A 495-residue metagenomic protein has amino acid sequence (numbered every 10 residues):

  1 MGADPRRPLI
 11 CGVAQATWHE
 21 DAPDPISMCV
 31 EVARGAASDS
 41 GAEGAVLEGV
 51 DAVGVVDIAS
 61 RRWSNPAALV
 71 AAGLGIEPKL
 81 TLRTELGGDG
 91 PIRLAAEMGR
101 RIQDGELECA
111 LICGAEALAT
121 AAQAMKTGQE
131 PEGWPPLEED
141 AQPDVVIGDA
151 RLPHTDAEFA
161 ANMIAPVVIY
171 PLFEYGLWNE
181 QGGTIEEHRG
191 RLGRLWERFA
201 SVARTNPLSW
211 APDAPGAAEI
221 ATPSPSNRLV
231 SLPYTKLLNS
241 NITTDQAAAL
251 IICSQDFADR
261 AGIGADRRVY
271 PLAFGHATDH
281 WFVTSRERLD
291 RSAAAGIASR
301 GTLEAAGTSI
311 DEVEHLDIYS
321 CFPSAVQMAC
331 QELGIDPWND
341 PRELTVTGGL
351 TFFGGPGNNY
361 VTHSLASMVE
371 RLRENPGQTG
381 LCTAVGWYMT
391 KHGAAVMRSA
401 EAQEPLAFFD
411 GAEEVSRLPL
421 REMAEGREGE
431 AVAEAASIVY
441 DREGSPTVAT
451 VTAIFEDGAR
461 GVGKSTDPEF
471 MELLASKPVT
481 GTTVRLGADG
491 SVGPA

Functional and structural regions predicted by a protein language model:
M1-T84, R100-L107, G114-T244, A248-L250 (+5 more regions): Conserved "HGTGT" condensation-loop signature of ketosynthase/thiolase-family condensing enzymes that catalyze
G87: A basic- and aromatic-enriched beta-loop-alpha substructure that forms the phosphate/nucleotide- and DNA/RNA-contacting
P91-R100: Conserved phosphate-binding catalytic cores of ATP/NTP-utilizing and phosphoryl-transfer enzymes
E108, Q378: Short coil/turn segments at beta-strand junctions that form active-site/ligand-binding loops
F353-V361, L372, G377: A conserved active-site cap/scaffold subdomain adjacent to cofactor or substrate pockets
G380-C382: Active-site capping/gating regions of soluble enzymes
T390: Gly/Pro-rich active-site capping loops and adjacent beta-alpha segments that organize cofactor/substrate pockets
